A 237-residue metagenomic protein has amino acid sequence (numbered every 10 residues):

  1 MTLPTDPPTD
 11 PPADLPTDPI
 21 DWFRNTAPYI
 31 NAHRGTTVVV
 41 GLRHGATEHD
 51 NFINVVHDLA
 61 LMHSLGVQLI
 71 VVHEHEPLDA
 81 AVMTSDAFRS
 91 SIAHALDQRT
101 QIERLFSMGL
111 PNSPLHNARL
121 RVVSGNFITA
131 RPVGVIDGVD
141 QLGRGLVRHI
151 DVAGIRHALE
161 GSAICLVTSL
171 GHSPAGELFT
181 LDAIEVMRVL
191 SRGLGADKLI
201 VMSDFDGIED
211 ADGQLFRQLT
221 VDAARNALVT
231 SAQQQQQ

Functional and structural regions predicted by a protein language model:
M1-Q237: Nucleotide/pyrophosphate-binding catalytic subdomain
